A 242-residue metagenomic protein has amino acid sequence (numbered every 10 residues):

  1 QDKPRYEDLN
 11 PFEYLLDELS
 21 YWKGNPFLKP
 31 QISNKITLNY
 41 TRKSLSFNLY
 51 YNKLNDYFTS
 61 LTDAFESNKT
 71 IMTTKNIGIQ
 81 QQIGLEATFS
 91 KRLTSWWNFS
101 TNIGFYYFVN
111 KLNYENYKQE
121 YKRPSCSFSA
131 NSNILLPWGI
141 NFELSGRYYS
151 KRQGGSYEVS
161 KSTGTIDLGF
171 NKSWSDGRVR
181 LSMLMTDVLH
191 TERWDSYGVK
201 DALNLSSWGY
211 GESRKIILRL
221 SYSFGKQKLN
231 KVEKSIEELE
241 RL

Functional and structural regions predicted by a protein language model:
Q1-K3, E13, R42-S44, Y51-N55 (+5 more regions): Transmembrane beta-strands of outer-membrane beta-barrel pores
D2-L49, K53, T70-G84, S90-R92 (+1 more regions): Outer-membrane beta-barrel signature, preferentially recognizing the C-terminal barrel domain of Gram-negative
P4, W174-L242: C-terminal beta-signal and adjacent terminal beta-strands/loops of Gram-negative outer-membrane beta-barrel proteins
Y6-Y14, L19-W22, Y57-E66, N110-Q119 (+4 more regions): Outer-membrane beta-barrel translocator domains and adjoining extracellular loop/strand segments of Gram-negative
L28, I36-R42, L85-K91, F105 (+4 more regions): Residues on the lipid-exposed face of transmembrane beta-strands in outer-membrane beta-barrel proteins
K29, S46-N102, K111-S127: Outer membrane beta-barrel strand-and-loop segments of large Gram-negative receptors, especially TonB-dependent
S44-L49, S95-F99, W138-E143, W174-L181 (+1 more regions): Repeated loop/turn-to-beta-strand initiation elements of outer-membrane beta-barrel proteins
N110, F128-W174, T186-L189, Y197-A202: C-terminal beta-barrel architecture of Gram-negative outer-membrane proteins
